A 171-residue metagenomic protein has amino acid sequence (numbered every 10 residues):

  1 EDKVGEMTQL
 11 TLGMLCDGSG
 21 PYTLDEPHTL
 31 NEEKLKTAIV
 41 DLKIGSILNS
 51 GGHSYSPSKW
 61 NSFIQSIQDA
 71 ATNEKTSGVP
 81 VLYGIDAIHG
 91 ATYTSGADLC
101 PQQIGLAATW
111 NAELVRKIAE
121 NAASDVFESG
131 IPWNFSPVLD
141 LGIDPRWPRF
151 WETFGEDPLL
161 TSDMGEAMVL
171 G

Functional and structural regions predicted by a protein language model:
E1-G171: Glycoside hydrolase catalytic-domain context in secreted enzymes
